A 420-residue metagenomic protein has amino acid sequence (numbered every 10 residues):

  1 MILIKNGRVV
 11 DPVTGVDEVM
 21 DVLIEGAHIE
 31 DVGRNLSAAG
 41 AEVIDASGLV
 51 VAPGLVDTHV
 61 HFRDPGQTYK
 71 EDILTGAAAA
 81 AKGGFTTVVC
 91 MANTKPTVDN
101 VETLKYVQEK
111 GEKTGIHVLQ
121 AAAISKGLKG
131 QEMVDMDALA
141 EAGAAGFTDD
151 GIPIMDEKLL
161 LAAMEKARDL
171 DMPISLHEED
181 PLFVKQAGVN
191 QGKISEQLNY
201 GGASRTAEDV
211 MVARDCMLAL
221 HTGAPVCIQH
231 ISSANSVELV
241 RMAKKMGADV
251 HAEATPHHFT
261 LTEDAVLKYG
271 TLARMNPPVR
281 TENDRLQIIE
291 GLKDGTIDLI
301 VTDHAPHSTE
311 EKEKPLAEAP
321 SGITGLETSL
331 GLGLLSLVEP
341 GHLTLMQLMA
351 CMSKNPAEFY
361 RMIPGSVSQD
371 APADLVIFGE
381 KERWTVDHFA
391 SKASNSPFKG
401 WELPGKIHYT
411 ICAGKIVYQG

Functional and structural regions predicted by a protein language model:
M1-G54: Histidine-rich, glycine-flanked metal-binding segment
G7, P315-E318, P372-G420: C-terminal cap of metal-dependent C-N hydrolases
G7, V22, A27, G48 (+15 more regions): Divalent metal-coordination and catalytic microenvironments
S47-G111: Metal-associated gating/positioning segment near the N- to mid-region
H61-K70, V89-V101, A122-M133, T148-L159 (+2 more regions): Divalent metal-binding segments
E109-I124: A glycine-rich helix N-cap at a beta->alpha junction
M133-I300: Histidine/acidic residue-rich metal-binding segments in metalloenzymes
Q197-P225, L272, K293-D294, L299-I300 (+1 more regions): His/Asp/Glu-enriched, well-ordered alpha-helical/loop segment that forms or immediately abuts the divalent-metal
